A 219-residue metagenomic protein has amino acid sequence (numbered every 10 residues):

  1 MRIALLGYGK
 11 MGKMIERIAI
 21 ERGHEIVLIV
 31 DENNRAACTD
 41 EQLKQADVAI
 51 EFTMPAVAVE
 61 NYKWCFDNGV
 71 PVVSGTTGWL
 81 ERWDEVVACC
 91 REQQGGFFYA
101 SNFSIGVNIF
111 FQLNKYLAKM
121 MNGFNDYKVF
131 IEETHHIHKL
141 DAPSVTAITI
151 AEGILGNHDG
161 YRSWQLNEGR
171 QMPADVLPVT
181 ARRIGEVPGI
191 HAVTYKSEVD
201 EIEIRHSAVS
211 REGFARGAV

Functional and structural regions predicted by a protein language model:
R2, L6, K10-L43, G123-V219: C-terminal substrate-binding/catalytic lobe of Rossmann-fold NAD(P)-dependent oxidoreductases
E32-R35, T76-L80, F103: Short, acidic/turn-prone active-site loops that include or flank metal/cofactor- and phosphate-binding residues
D40-Q42, F52-G75, W83-V86: Rossmann-fold NAD(P) dinucleotide-binding segment
A46: An anion/phosphate-binding loop that grips the pyrophosphate of nucleotide cofactors and donors
K63, T76-F97, N108, Q112-K119: Rossmann-fold NAD(P)-binding glycine/threonine-rich loop
P71, V86-S104, M121-I131: Rossmann-fold dehydrogenase core element
